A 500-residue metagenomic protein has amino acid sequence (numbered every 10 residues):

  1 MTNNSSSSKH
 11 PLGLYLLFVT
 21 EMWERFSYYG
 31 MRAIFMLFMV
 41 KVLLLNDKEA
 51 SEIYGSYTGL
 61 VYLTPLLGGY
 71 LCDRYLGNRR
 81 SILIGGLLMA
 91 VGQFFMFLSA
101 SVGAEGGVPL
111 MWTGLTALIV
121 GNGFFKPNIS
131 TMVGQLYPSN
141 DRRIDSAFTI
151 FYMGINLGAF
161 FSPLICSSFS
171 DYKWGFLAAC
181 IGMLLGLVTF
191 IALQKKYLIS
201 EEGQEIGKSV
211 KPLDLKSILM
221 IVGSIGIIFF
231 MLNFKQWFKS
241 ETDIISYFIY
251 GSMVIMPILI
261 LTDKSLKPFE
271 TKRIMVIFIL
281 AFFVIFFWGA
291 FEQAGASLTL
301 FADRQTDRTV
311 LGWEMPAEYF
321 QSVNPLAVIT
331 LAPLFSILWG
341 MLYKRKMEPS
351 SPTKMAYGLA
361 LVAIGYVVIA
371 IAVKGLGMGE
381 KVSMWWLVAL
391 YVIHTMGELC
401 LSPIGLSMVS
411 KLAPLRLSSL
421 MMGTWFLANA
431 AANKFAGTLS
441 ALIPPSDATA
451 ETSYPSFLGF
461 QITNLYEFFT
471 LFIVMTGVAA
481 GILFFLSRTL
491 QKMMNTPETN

Functional and structural regions predicted by a protein language model:
M1-H10, S139-N140, S167-T299, R304-T309 (+2 more regions): Intracellular loop-helix junctions on the cytosolic face of multi-pass helical membrane proteins
M1-Y28, A104-G107: Cytosolic juxtamembrane N-terminal segment immediately preceding the first transmembrane helix of multi-pass
M22, G92, G106-F125, A281 (+1 more regions): Hydrophobic core of transmembrane alpha-helices in multi-pass small-molecule transporters, especially MFS/SLC-type
M31-S51, T242, A294-F320: Short amphipathic helix-loop junctions that connect adjacent transmembrane helices in Major Facilitator Superfamily/SLC
G55-R74, K126, S322-F335, A431: Central cavity-lining transmembrane alpha-helices of secondary-active solute carriers, predominantly the Major
L60-V61, R143-P163, S167, G175-G186 (+2 more regions): Glycine-rich segments within core transmembrane alpha-helices of 12-TM secondary carriers
R74-M89, N140-D141, M341-A360: Cytoplasmic membrane-interface "Motif A"-like loop-to-helix N-cap segments of 12-TM Major Facilitator Superfamily
I84-G106, A356-G379: C-terminal ends and interior cores of transmembrane alpha-helices in multi-pass membrane transporters/permeases
